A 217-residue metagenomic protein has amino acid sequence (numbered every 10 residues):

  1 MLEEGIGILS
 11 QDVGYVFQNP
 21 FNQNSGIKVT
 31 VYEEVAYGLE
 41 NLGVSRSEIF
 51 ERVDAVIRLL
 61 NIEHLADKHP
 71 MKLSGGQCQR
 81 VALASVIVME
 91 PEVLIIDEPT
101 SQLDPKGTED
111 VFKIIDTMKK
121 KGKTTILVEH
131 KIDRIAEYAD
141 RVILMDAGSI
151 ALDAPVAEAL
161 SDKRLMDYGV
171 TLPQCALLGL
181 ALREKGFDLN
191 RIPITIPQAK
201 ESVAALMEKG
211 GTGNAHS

Functional and structural regions predicted by a protein language model:
A36, E40, S47-H64: Conserved ABC ATPase "signature" region
H69-L73, Q77: Conserved ABC ATPase signature
E90: Conserved catalytic motifs of ABC-family nucleotide-binding domains
L94-D97: Catalytic Walker B motif of ABC-type/P-loop ATPase nucleotide-binding domains
E129-H130: H-loop/switch region of ABC-family ATPase nucleotide-binding domains
A147-G148: Conserved ABC ATPase "signature" C-loop
S161, L165-S217: ABC ATPase nucleotide-binding domains
